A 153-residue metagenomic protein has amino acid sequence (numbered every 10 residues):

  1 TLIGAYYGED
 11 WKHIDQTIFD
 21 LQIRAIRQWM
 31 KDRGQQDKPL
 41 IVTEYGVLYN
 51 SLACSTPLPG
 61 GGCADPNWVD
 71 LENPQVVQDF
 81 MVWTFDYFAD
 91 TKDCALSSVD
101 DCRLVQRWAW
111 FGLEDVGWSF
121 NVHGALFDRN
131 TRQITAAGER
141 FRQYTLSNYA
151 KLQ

Functional and structural regions predicted by a protein language model:
T1-E9, H13-C54, D86-D90, D100-W110 (+2 more regions): Active-site region of glycoside hydrolase catalytic domains
H13-D20, L71-Q78, T131-R132: Soluble non-cytosolic domains of exported or imported proteins
P57-P59, C63-E72, D90-Q153: Aromatic-rich peripheral "rim/lid" segments of glycoside hydrolase catalytic domains that contact and position glycan
P74-T91: Substrate-gating cap/lid alpha-helix
